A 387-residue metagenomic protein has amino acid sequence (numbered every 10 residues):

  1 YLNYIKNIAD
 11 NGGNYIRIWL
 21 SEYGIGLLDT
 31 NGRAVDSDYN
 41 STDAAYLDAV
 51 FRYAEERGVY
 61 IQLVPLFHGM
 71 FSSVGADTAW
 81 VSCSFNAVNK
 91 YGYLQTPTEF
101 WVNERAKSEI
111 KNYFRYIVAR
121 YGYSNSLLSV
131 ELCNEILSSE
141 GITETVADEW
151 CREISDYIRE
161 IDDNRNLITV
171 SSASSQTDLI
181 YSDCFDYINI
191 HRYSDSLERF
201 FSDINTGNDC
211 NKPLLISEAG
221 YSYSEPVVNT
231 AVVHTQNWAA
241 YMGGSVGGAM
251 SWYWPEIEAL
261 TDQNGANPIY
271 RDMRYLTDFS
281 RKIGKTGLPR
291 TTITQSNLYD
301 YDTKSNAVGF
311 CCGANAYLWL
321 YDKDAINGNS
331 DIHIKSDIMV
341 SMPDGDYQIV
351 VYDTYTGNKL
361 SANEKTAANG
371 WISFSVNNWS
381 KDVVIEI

Functional and structural regions predicted by a protein language model:
Y1-D186, I190-R199, C210: Active-site mouth of glycoside hydrolases
Y53, V59, S182-E258: Catalytic-core region of carbohydrate-active enzymes that cleave or remodel glycosidic bonds
F67, I136, G220, D322-D324: Residue-level signal for short, function-critical loop segments
Y121, S375-W379: Short, surface-exposed tryptophan/glycine-enriched loops that mediate extracellular molecular recognition
C133, E364-K365: Residue-level structural signal for beta-strand termini and adjacent loop
N134, S217, I385: Active-site flanking residues adjacent to catalytic metal/cofactor-binding acidic residues
S222-S224, V233-N363, N378-I387: Aromatic- and carboxylate-lined catalytic core of secreted/periplasmic carbohydrate-active enzymes
G370-I372: Short strand-edge motifs at loop-to-beta-strand transitions and within beta-strands of extracellular beta-rich domains
